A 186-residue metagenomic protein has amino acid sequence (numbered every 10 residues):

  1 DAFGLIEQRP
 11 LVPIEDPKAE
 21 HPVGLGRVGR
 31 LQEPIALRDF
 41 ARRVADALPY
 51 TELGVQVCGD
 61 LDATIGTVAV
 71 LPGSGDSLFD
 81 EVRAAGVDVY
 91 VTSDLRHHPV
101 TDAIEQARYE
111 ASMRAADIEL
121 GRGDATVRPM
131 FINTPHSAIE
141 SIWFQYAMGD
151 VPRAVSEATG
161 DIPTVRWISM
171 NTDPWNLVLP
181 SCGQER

Functional and structural regions predicted by a protein language model:
D1-R186: Hydrophobic structural segments
